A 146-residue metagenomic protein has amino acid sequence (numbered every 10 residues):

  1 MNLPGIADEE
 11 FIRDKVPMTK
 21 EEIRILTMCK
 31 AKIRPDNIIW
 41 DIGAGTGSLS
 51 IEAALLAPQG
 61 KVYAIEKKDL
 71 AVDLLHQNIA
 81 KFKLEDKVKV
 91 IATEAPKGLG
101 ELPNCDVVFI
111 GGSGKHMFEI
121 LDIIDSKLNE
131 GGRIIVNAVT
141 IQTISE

Functional and structural regions predicted by a protein language model:
M1-W40, D73-F82: Class I SAM-dependent transferase core
A31-I33, L56-A57, K127-L128: A generic alpha-to-beta junction signature in SAM-dependent methyltransferases
G43: Conserved S-adenosyl-L-methionine
T46-P58: Conserved SAM-binding loop of SAM-dependent methyltransferases across substrates and taxa, primarily the Class I
Q59-Y63: Short beta-strand element of Class I
I65-C105: S-adenosyl-L-methionine
N104-G112: Short SAM/SAH-binding signature in class I
L121-E146: C-terminal substrate-binding/active-site "lid" region of AdoMet-derived donor-dependent transferases
